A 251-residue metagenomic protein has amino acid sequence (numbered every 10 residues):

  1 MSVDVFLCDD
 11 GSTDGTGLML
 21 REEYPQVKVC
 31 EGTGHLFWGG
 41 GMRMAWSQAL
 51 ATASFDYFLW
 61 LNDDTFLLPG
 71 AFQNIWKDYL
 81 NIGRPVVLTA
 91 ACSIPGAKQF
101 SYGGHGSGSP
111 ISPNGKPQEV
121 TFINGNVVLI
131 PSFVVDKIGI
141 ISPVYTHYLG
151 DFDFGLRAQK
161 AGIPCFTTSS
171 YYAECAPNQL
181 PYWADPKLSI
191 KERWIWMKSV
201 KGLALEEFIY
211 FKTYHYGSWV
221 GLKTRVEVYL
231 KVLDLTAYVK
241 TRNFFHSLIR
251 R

Functional and structural regions predicted by a protein language model:
M1-S2: Short, acidic, metal-binding catalytic loop of nucleotide-sugar glycosyltransferases
D9-L18: A conserved acidic beta->alpha catalytic loop
G32-A51: Glycine-rich, basic loop-to-helix element that forms the pyrophosphate-binding segment of sugar-nucleotide handling
S54-F66: Short beta-strand-to-loop acidic/aromatic patch adjacent to the donor-nucleotide binding site
F66-Y102: Conserved donor NDP-sugar-binding/catalytic core segment of glycosyltransferases
P110-I130, W196-M197: A recurrent flexible, glycine/aromatic-enriched loop bordering the glycosyltransferase active site that acts as
V128, V134-G139, V144-Y171: A short, conserved alpha-helix in the catalytic core of glycosyltransferases
L180-P181, D185-R251: Non-catalytic, C-terminal membrane-associated alpha-helical segments of glycosyltransferases
